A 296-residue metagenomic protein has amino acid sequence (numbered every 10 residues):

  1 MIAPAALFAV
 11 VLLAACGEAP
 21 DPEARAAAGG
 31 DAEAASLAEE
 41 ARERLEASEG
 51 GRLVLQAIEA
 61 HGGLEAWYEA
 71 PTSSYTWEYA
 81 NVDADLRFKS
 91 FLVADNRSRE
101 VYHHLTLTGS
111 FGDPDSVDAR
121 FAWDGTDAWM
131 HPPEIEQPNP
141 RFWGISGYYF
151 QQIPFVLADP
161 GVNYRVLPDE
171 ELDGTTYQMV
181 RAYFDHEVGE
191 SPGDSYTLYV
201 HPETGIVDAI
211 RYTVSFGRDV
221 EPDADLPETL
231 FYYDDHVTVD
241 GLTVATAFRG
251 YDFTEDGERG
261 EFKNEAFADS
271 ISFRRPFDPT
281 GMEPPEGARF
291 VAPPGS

Functional and structural regions predicted by a protein language model:
M1-A6: Bacterial N-terminal signal peptides that target proteins for export
L13-A15: C-terminal motif of bacterial Sec signal peptides marking the signal peptidase cleavage site
G17-R25: Bacterial lipoprotein signal-peptidase II cleavage site
L37-E39, E43-L45, G51-E136, R165-P168: N-terminal mature ectodomain segment of secretory-pathway/periplasmic proteins
E49-R52, V117-D194, R218-A224, P294-G295: Flexible, processing/modification-adjacent segments and terminal tails in exported/periplasmic/extracellular proteins
A84-D85, G112-P114, V162-N163, S191-G193 (+1 more regions): Short solvent-exposed loop/turn micro-motifs enriched in small/polar/acidic residues
D173-E283: Gly/Pro-enriched, hydrophobic low-complexity segments that function as extracytoplasmic propeptides/linkers
P279-S296: Short, low-complexity, Pro/Ser/Thr/Gly-rich segments in the mature regions of secreted, periplasmic
